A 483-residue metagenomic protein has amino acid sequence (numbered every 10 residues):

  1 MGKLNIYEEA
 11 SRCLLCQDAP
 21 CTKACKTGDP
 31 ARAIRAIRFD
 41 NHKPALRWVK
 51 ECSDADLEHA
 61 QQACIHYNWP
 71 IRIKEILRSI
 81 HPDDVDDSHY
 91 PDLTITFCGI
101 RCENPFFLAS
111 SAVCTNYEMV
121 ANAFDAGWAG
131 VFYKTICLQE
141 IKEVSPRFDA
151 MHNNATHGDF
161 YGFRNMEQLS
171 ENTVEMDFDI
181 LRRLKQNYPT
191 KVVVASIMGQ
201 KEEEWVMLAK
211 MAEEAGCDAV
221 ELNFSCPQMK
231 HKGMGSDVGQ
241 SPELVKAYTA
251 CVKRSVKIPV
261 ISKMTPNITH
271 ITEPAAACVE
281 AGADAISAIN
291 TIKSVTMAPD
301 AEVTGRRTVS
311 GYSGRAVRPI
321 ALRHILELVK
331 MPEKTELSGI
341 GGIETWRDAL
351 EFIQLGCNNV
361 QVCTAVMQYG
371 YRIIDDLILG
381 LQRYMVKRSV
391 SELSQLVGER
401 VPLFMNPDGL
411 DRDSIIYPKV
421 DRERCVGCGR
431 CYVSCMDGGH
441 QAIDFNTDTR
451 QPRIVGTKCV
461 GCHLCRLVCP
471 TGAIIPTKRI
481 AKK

Functional and structural regions predicted by a protein language model:
M1-E9, T27-K50, L396-Y417, R430-Q451: Short, charged low-complexity linear segments at domain edges
M1-K3, I76-Y90, S313-E327, P332-K334 (+4 more regions): Alpha/beta catalytic cores of nucleotide-metabolism and tRNA/nucleoside-modifying enzymes
G2-A19, H42-A63, I415-K419, E423 (+1 more regions): Immediate flanking context of iron-sulfur cluster ligation sites
L15-F39, A55-S79, F352, R430-D448 (+2 more regions): Iron-sulfur cluster-binding cysteine motifs and their immediate structural context in ferredoxin-like electron-transfer
I34-F107, S111-C114, W128-A129: Iron-sulfur-cluster electron-transfer modules
D83-V193, G199-E203: N-terminal capping/small domains of soluble enzymes
A121-A126, Q200-S338, E344-E351, L355-N359 (+5 more regions): Alpha/beta enzyme core
E143-T156, M297-G311, A365-V390: C-terminal helical cap(s) of enzyme catalytic domains, especially alpha/beta-barrels
